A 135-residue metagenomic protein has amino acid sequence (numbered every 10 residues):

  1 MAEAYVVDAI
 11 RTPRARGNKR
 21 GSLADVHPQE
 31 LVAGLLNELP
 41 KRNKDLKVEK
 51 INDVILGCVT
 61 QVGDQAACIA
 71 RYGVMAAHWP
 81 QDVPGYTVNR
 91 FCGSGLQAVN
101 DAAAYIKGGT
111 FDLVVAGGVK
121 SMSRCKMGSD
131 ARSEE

Functional and structural regions predicted by a protein language model:
M1-P28: Condensing-enzyme catalytic core mediating Claisen C-C bond formation in acyl metabolism
N18-K19, A66-A67, R124-D130: Short acidic, glycine/serine/threonine-rich loops at helix termini
V26, C58-F111: Conserved catalytic cysteine-centered active-site region of acyl-thioester-dependent Claisen-condensing enzymes
P28-K44, I69-G73, A98: Short, well-ordered amphipathic alpha-helical segments that serve as non-catalytic structural scaffolds within diverse
V48-G57, P84-N89, V114-G118: Beta-strand segments within the central parallel beta-sheet cores of soluble alpha/beta enzyme folds
T110-V114, M127: Short, high-confidence coil segments that cap the C-terminus of an alpha-helix and link into the following beta-strand
E135: Conserved small/polar residues in nucleotide/adenosyl-binding loops
